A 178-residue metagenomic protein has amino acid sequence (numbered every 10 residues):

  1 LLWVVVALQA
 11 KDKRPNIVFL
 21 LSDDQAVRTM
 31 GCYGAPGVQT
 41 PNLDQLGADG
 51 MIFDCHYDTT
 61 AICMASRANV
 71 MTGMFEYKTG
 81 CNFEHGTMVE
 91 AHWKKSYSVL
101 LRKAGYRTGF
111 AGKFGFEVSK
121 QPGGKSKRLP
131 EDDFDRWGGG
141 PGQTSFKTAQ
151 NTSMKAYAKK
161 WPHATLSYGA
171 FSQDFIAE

Functional and structural regions predicted by a protein language model:
L1-V5: Bacterial N-terminal signal peptides
L8-E178: Formylglycine-dependent sulfatase
